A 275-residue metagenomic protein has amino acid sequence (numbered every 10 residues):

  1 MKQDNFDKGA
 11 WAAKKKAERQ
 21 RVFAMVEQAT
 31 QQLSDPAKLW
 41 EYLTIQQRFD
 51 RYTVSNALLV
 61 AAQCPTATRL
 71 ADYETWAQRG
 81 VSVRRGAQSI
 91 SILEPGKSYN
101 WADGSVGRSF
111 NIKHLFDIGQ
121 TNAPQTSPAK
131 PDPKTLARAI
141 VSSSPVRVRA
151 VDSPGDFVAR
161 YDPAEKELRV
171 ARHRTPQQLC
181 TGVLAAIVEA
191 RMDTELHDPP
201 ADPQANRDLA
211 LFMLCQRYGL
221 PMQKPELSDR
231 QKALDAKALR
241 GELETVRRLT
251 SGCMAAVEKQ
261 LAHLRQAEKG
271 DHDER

Functional and structural regions predicted by a protein language model:
M1-R275: N-terminal accessory/interface modules of nucleic-acid-binding and processing proteins
